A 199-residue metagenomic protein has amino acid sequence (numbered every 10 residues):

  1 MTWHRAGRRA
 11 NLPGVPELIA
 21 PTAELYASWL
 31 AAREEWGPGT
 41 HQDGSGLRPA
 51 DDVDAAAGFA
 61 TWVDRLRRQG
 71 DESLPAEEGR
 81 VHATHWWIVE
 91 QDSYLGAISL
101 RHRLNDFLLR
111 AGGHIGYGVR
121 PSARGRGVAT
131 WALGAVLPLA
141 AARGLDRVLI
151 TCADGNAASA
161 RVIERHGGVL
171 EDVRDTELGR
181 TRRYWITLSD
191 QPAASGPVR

Functional and structural regions predicted by a protein language model:
T2-H114, P121, L139, E171 (+1 more regions): GNAT-family acyltransferases
E24, S28, W131, A158: Charged catalytic carboxylate motif
I98, R124, A153: Mobile, glycine-rich extracellular loop/lid and propeptide segments that shape or gate substrate/ligand access
G116-V119, G125-A142, A160-R165: Conserved acetyl-CoA-binding loop-helix of GNAT-fold acetyltransferases
A140-T151: Conserved GNAT acetyl-CoA-binding A-motif
I150-A160: Conserved beta-strand-loop-alpha-helix junction that forms the acyl-donor binding cleft
E164-R174: Conserved acetyl-CoA-binding loop of GNAT-fold acetyltransferases
